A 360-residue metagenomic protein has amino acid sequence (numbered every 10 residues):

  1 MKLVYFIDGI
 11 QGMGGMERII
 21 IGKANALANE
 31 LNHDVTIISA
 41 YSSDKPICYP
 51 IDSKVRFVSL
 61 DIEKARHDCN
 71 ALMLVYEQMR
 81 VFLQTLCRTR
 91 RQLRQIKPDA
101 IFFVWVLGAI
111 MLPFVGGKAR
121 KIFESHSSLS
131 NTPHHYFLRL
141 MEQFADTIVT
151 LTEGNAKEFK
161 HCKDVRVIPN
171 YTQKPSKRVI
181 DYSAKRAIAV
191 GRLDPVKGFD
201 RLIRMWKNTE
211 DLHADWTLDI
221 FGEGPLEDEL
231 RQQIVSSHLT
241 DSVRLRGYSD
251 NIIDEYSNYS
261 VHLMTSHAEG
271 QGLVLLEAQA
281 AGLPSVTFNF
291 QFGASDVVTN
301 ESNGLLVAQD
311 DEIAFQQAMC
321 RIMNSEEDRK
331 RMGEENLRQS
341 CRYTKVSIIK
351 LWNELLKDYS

Functional and structural regions predicted by a protein language model:
Y5-M13, A26-Y76: N-terminal strand-loop element at the rim of the active site of nucleotide-sugar-dependent glycosyltransferases
G14-G22, K185, A189-A214, P225-R231 (+1 more regions): A conserved mid-protein helix/loop that constitutes part of the nucleotide-sugar donor-binding site
T85, F102-A109: Short His-centered aromatic/hydrophobic patch
H126, S130, Q143-K177: Donor nucleotide-sugar binding/catalytic pocket of nucleotide-sugar-dependent glycosyltransferases
R231-G247: Nucleotide-activated donor-binding/catalytic signature segment of Leloir-type glycosyltransferases, i.e., the conserved
Y248, H267: Aromatic "clamp/platform" in nucleotide-sugar-dependent glycosyltransferases that forms part of the donor/acceptor
P284-F288: Short hydrophobic beta-strand element within catalytic cores of glycosyltransferases and related nucleotide-activated
T299-E301, L305-E312, R321-E326: Conserved acidic donor-binding segment of nucleotide-sugar-dependent glycosyltransferases
